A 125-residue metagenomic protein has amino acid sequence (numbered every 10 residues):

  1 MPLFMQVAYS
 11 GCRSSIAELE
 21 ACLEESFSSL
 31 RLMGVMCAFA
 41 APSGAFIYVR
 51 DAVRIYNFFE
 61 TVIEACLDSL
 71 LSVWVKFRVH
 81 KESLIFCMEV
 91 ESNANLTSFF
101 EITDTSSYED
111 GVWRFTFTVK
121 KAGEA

Functional and structural regions predicted by a protein language model:
M1-S29, F59: Signal-transmission coiled-coils
C12, L19, Y48-R54: Surface-exposed beta-loop interaction hotspot
E18-F46: Helix-loop-beta hinge of the Bergerat
E25-S29, L96-A125: Flexible, glycine-/charge-rich segments associated with ATP-binding catalytic modules
P42-R50, E91-N93: A short interface-forming secondary-structure element
S43, E82-L84, E109-W113: Beta-strand-connecting loop/turn residues
V49-R78: Conserved ATP-binding N-box helix of the HATPase_c
W74-V90: Short beta-strand/loop element within the Bergerat-fold HATPase_c
